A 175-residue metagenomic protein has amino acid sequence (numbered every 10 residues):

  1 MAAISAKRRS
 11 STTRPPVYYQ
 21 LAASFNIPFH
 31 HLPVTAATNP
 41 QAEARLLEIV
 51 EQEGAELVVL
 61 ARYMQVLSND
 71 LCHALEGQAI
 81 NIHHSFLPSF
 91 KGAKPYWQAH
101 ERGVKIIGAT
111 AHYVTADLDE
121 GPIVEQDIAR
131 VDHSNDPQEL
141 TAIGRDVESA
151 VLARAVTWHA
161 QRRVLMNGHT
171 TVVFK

Functional and structural regions predicted by a protein language model:
M1-K175: One-carbon transfer enzymes
